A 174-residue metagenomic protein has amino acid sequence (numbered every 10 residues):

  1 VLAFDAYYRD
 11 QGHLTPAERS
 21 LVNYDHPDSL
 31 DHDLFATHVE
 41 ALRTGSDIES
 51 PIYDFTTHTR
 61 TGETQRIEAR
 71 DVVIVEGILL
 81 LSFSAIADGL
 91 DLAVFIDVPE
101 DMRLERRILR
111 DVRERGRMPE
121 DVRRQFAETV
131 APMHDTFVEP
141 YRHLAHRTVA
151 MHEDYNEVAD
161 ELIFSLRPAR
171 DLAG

Functional and structural regions predicted by a protein language model:
V1, A93-F95, T148: Conserved beta-strand scaffold positions in the cores of enzyme catalytic domains, especially in NTP/NDP-utilizing
D5, D91, H146: Receiver (REC) domain switch/active-site residues of two-component response regulators
R9-T59, V72: Conserved nucleotide-sensing/catalytic segment adjacent to the nucleotide-binding pocket in NTP-handling enzymes
H38-G45, L109-E114, S165: Conserved AAA+ ATPase "sensor/coupling" helix adjacent to the nucleotide-binding pocket
I52-T61, V73-I78, E128-P132: Short gly/ser/thr-rich secondary-structure transition/capping motifs
T61-E114: ATP-dependent NMP and nucleoside kinases share a basic, alpha-helical "lid"
E68-A69, L109-V112, A131-G174: NTP-dependent small-molecule kinase module
A85, V94-I96, D101, E114-P132 (+1 more regions): Anionic, Ser/Thr-rich low-complexity intrinsically disordered regions
